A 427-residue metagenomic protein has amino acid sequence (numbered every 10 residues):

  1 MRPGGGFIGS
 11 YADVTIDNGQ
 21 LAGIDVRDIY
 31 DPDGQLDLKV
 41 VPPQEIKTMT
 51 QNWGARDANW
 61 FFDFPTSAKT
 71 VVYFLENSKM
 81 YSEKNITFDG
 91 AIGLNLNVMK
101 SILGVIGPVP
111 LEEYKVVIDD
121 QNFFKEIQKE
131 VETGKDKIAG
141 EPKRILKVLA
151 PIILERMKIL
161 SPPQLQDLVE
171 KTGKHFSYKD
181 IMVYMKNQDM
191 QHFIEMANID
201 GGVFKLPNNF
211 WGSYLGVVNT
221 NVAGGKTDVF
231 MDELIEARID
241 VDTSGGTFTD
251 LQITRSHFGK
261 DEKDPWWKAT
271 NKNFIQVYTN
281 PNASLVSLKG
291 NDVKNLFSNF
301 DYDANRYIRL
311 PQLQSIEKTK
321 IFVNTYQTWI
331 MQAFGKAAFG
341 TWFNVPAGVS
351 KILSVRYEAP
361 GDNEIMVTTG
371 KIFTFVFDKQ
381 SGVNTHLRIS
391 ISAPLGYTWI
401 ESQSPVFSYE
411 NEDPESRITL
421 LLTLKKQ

Functional and structural regions predicted by a protein language model:
M1-L387: Non-catalytic, solvent-exposed segments at the cell envelope interface
S244, P346-S350, F407-Q427: Solvent-exposed, conformationally flexible loop/turn segments
S390-A393: Short, surface-exposed beta-strand/strand-loop-strand elements in extracellular ectodomains
G396-E401: Surface-exposed interfaces of beta-sheet-rich extracellular modules
S402-V406: N-terminal secretory targeting signals
